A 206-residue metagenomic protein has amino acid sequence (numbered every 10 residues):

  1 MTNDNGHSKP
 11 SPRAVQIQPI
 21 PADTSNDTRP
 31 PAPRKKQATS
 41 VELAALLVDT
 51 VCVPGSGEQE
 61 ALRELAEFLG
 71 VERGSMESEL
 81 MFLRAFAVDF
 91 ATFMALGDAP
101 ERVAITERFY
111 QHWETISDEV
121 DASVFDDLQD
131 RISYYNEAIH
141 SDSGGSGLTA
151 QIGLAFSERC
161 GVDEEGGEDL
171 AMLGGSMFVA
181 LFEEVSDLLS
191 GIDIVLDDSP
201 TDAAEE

Functional and structural regions predicted by a protein language model:
M1-E58, L62, E205-E206: Hydrophobic membrane-targeting and insertion signals
T2-D4, K9, I17, F156-E206: Acidic, proline/glycine-rich low-complexity IDRs
P31, K35-G55, T106-A180: Polybasic, proline/glycine-rich intrinsically disordered low-complexity segments
V51, A87-L96, W113, R159 (+3 more regions): Generic structural signal for hydrophobic core residues of well-folded globular domains
V53-D98: N-terminal interaction modules that seed assembly of large macromolecular complexes
E72, M76-L83, E101, I105 (+2 more regions): Residue-level detector of well-ordered alpha-helical segments, enriched for hydrophobic/aromatic packing positions
D89-A104, D118-A122: Short, solvent-exposed secondary-structure capping/transition elements
G97-H112, D198, D202: Short alpha-helical "patches" and their helix-cap loops
